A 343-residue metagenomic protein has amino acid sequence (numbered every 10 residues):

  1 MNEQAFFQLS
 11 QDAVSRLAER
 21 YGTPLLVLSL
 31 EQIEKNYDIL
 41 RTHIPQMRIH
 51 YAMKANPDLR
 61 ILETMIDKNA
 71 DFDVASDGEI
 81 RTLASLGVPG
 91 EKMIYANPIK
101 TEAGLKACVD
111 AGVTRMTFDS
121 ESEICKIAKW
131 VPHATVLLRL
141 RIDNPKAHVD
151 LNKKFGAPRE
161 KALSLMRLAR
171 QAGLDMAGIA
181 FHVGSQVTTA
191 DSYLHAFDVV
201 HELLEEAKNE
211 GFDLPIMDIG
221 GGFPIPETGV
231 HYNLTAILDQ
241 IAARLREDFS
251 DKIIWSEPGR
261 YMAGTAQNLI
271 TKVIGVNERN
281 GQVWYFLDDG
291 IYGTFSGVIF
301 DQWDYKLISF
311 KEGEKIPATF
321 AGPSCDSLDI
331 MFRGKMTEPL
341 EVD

Functional and structural regions predicted by a protein language model:
M1-K129, H133-A134, Q171, D175 (+2 more regions): A charged N-terminal "starter" segment
A13, Q240, D251-V342: Charged (often Lys/Glu-rich) extended helix/loop segments that serve as interaction or gating elements
Q32, A55-P57, G78, I99-T101 (+7 more regions): Active-site-proximal loop/turn and secondary-structure-junction residues that shape catalytic pockets, frequently
I33, K54, S76, C108 (+7 more regions): Conserved, mostly hydrophobic/aromatic
T64-M65, G87-P89, V109-D110, W130-H133 (+5 more regions): Short, glycine/charged-enriched secondary-structure capping and boundary segments
E91-Y95, R139, V276: Glycine-/small-residue-rich beta-strand-loop submotif within the FAD-binding core of flavoenzymes
T135-R141: ATP-grasp fold ATP-binding core
I142-G275, R279, F332, E338: Active-site loop/helix belt of alpha/beta enzymes
